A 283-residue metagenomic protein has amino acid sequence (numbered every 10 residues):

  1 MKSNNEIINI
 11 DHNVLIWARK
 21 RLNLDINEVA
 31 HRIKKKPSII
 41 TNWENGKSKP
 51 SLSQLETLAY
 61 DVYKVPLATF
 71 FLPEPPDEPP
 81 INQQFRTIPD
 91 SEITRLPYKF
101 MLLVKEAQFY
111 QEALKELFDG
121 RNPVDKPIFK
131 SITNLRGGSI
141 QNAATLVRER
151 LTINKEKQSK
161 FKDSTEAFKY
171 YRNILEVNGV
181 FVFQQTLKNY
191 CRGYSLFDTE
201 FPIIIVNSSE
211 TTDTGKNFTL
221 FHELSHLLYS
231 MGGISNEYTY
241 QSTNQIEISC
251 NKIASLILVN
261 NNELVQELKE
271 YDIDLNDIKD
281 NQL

Functional and structural regions predicted by a protein language model:
M1-L283: Short juxta-domain linker segments that transition from a proline/glycine-rich, charged coil into a short amphipathic
